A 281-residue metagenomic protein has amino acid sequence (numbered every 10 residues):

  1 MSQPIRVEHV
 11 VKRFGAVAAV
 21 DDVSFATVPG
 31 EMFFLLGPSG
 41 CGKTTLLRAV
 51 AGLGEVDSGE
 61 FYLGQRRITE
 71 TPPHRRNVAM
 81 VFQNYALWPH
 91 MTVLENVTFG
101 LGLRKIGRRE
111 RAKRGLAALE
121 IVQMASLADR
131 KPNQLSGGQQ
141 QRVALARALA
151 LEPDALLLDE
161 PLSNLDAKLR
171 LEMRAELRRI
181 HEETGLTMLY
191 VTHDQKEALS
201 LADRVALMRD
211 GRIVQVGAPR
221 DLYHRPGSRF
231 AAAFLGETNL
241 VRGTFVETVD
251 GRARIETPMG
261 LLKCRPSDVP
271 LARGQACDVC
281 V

Functional and structural regions predicted by a protein language model:
L36-P38: The feature captures the beta-strand-to-loop junction immediately N-terminal to the Walker
T44-L47, V143: ABC ATPase nucleotide-binding domain helices that frame the ATP-binding cleft
A51: Helix-to-loop junction immediately C-terminal to a conserved catalytic motif
D57-R67, I213: ABC nucleotide-binding domain "signature motif"
R75-A79, Q83, L87-A233: ABC ATPase nucleotide-binding domains
H224, R254, P258-V281: Glycine/charge-rich catalytic "coupling/switch" loops of P-loop NTPases
